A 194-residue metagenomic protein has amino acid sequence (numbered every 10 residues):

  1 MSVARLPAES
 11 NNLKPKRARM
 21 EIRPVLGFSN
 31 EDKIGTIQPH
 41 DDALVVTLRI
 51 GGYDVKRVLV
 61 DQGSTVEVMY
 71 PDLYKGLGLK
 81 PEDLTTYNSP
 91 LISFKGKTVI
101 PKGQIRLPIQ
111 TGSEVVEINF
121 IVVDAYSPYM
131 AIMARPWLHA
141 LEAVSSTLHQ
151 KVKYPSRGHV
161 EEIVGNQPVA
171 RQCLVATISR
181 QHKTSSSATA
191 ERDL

Functional and structural regions predicted by a protein language model:
M1-L194: Short linear "hotspot" motifs
